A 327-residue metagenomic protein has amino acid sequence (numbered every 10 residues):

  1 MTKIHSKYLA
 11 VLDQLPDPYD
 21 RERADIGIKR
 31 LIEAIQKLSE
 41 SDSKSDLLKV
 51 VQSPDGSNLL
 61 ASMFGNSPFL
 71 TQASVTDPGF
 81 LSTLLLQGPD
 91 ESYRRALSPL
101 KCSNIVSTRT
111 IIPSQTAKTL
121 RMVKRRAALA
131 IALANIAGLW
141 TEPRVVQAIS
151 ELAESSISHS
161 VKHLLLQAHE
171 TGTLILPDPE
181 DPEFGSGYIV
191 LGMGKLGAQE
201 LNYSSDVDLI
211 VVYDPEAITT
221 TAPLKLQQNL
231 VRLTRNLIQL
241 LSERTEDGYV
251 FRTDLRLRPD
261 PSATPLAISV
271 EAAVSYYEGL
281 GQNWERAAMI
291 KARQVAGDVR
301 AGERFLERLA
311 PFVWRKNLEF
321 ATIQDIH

Functional and structural regions predicted by a protein language model:
M1-H327: A nucleotide- and high-energy phosphate-metabolite-utilizing enzyme signature
